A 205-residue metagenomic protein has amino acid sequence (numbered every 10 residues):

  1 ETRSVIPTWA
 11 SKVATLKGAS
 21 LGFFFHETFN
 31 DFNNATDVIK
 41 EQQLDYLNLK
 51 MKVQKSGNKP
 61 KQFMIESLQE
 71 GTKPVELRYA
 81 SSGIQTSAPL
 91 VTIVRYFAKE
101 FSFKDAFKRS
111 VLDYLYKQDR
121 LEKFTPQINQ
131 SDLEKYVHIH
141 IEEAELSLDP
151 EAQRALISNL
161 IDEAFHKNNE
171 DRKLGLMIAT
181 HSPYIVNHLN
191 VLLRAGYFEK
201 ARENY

Functional and structural regions predicted by a protein language model:
E1-H138, N168: Phosphate-coordinating catalytic segments in nucleotide- and nucleic-acid-processing enzymes
E134, E151-Y205: C-terminal lobe/lid and adjacent interdomain/linker elements of RecA-like ASCE P-loop ATPase modules
E142-A144: Walker B catalytic acidic pair
